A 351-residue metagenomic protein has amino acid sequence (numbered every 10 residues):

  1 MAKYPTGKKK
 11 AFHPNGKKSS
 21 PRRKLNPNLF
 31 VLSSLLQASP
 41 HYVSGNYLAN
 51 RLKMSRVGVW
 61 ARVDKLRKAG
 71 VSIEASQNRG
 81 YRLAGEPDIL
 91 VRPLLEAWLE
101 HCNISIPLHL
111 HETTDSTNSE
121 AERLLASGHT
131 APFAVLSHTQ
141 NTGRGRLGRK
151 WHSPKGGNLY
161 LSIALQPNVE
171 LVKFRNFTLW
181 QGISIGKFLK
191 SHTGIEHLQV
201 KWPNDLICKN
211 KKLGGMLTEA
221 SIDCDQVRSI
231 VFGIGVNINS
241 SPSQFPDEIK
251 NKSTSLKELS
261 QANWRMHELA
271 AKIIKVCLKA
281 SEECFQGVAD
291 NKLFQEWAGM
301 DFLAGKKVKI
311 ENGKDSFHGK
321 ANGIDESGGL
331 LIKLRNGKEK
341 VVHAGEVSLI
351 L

Functional and structural regions predicted by a protein language model:
A2-K17, P21-T193, W264: N-terminal lobe of the biotin/lipoate ligase/transferase fold
V31-S33, G45, R51, A131 (+3 more regions): Catalytic beta-strand/loop module used to bind and position nucleotide/cofactor moieties in cofactor-attachment
